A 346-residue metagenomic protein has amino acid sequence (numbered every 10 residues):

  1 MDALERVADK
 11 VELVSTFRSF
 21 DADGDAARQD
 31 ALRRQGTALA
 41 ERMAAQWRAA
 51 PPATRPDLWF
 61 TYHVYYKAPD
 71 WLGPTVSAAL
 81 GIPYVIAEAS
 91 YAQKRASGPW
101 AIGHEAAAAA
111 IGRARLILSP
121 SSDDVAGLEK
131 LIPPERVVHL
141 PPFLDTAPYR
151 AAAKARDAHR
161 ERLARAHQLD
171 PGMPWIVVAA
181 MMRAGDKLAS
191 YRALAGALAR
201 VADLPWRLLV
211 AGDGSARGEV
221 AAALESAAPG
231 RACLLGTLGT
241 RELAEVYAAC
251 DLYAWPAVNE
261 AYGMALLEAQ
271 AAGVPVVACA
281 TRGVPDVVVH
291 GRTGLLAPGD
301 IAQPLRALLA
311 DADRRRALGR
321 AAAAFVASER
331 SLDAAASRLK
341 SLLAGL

Functional and structural regions predicted by a protein language model:
M1-S19, D333: N-terminal subdomain of nucleotide-sugar transferases
Q168-L188, A195-A199, L209: Conserved donor-binding/catalytic core segment of Leloir-type glycosyltransferases
G218-R241: Nucleotide-activated donor-binding/catalytic signature segment of Leloir-type glycosyltransferases, i.e., the conserved
T237-L238, E245-C250: Short alpha-helical donor nucleotide-sugar binding micro-motif in glycosyltransferases
V258: Aromatic "clamp/platform" in nucleotide-sugar-dependent glycosyltransferases that forms part of the donor/acceptor
P275-A278: Short hydrophobic beta-strand element within catalytic cores of glycosyltransferases and related nucleotide-activated
H290-D300, A307-D313: Conserved acidic donor-binding segment of nucleotide-sugar-dependent glycosyltransferases
A307, R314-E329, A335-R338: A short, well-ordered alpha-helix in the C-terminal region of glycosyltransferases
